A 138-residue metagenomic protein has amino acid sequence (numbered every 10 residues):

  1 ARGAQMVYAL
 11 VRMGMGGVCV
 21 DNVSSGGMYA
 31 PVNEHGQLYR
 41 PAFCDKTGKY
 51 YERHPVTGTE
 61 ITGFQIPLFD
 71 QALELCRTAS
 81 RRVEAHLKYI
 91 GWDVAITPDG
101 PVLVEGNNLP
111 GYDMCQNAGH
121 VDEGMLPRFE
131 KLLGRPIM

Functional and structural regions predicted by a protein language model:
A1, D93-A95: Active-site and channel-lining beta-strand-loop segments that bind or position nucleotide-derived/phosphorylated
A1-C44: Phosphate-binding site of ATP-dependent enzymes
M6-V7, I90-W92: Hydrophobic residues positioned within well-ordered beta-strands of beta-sheet architectures
L10-G14, A95, N107: Anionic group-transfer/hydrolysis microenvironments
G14-V18, K49, G111-M114: A short local loop/turn or secondary-structure capping micro-motif enriched for an aromatic residue
G26-M28, N33-K46, Y51-E52, T59 (+2 more regions): C-terminal, well-structured catalytic/ligand-binding subdomain of enzymes
E52-Q71, R77, R81-Y89, I96-M138: C-terminal active-site "lid" helix and adjoining low-complexity regulatory extension at the edge of ATP-using catalytic
